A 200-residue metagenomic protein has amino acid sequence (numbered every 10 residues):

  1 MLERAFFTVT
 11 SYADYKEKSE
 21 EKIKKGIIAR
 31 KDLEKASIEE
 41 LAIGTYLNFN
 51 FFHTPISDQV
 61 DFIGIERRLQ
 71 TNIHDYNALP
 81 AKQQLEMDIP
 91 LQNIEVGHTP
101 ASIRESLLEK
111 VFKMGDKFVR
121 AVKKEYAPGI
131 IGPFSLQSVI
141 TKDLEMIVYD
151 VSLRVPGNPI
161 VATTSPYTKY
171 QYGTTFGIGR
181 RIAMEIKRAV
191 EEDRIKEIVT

Functional and structural regions predicted by a protein language model:
M1-R67, A101-K117: Active-site nucleotide/adenylate-binding loops and adjacent lid/helix of ATP-dependent enzymes
Y15, G44-N48, T71, D75 (+2 more regions): A generic structural micro-environment signature that highlights single residues at secondary-structure boundaries
I38-E39, N50, Y126-D143: A short glycine-rich, hydrophobically flanked beta-strand micro-motif that places a catalytic Asp/Glu for divalent metal
F51-V122, S152-A183: ATP-dependent carboxylate/phosphate-activation module, predominantly the ATP-grasp catalytic core and closely related
A121-Y126, D193: Solvent-exposed amphipathic alpha-helical surface segments
M146: Hydrophobic "anchor" residues on beta-strands that sit immediately upstream of conserved functional sites
R180-T200: Cysteine/selenocysteine-centered motifs that mediate thiol-based redox chemistry or coordinate metal-sulfur cofactors
